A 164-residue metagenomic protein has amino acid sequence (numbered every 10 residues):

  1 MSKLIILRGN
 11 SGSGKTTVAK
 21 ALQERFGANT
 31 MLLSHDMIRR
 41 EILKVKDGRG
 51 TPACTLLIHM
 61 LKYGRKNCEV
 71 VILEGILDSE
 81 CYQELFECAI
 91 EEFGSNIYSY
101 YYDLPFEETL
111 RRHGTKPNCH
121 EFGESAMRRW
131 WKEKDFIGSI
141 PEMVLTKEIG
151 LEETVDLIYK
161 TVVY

Functional and structural regions predicted by a protein language model:
L7: Hydrophobic anchor at the beta1->P-loop junction of P-loop NTPases
N10: P-loop (Walker A) phosphate-binding loop of NTP-binding proteins
S13: ATP-binding Walker
T16: Walker A/P-loop
K20-K66: Conserved substrate/cofactor phosphate-moiety recognition/catalytic segment in nucleotide-dependent phosphotransferases
P52-G94: Glycine-rich phosphate-binding loop used to anchor ATP phosphates in small-molecule kinases, encompassing both
F93-R112: Conserved phosphate-donor/acceptor-positioning beta-strand/loop module used by diverse small-molecule
T115-L157: Small-molecule kinase domains that catalyze NTP-dependent phosphoryl transfer to phosphate-bearing small molecules
